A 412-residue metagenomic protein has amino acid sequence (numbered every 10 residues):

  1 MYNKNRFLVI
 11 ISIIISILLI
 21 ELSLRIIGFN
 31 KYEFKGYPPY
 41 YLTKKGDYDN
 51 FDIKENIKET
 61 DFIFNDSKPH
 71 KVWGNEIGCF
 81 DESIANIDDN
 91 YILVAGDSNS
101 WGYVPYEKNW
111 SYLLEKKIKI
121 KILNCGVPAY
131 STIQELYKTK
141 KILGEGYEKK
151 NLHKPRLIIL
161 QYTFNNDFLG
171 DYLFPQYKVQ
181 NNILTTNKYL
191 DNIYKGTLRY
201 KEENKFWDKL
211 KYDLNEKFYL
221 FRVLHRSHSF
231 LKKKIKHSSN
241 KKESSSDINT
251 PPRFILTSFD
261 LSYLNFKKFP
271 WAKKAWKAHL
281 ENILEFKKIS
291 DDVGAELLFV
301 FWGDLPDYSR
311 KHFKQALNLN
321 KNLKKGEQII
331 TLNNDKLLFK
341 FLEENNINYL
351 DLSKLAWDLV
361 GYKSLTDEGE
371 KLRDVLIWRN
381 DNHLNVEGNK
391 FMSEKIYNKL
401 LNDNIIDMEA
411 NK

Functional and structural regions predicted by a protein language model:
M1-Y2, R6-V9, L19, L372-K412: Histidine-centered active-site loop/cap adjacent to the catalytic His in serine esterases/O-acetyl transfer systems
E21, D97, E135, I158 (+4 more regions): Generic structural signal for small/hydrophobic residues in well-ordered secondary structure, especially within
I27-K121, T250, L338, A356-L376 (+1 more regions): Membrane/wall-proximal cationic-aromatic binding patches
D89-N90, K119-K121, H153-I158, D291-L298 (+1 more regions): Loop/turn elements at helix/coil->beta-strand transitions in domains of secreted/extracellular proteins
S98-W101, N124-V127, A272-W276, E327 (+1 more regions): Second-shell loop/turn segments in exported
W101-D191: Conserved SGNH/GDSL esterase-like catalytic core that processes O-acyl groups on lipids and polysaccharides
T132, L136, W276, L280 (+1 more regions): Short, amphipathic alpha-helical "lid/cap" segments that border enzyme active or binding sites
T163-L342, I347, L352-S364: Serine-dependent acyl-ester chemistry module
